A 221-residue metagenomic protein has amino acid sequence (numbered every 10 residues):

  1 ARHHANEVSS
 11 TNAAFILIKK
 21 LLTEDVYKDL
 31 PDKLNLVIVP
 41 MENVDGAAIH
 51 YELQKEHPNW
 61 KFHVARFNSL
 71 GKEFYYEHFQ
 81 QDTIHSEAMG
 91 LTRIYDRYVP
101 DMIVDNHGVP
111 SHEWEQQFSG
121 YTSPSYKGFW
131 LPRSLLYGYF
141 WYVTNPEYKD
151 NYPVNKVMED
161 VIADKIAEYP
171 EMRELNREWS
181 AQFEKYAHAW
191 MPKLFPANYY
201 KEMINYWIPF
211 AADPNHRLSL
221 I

Functional and structural regions predicted by a protein language model:
A1: Short hydrophobic beta-strand that contains or immediately precedes a catalytic carboxylate
E7-V8, R217: Short, solvent-exposed loop/turn elements at domain surfaces
V8-D150: Active-site/substrate-binding loop(s) of hydrolase catalytic cores
E87-M102, H112-I221: C-terminal accessory segments enriched in acidic
